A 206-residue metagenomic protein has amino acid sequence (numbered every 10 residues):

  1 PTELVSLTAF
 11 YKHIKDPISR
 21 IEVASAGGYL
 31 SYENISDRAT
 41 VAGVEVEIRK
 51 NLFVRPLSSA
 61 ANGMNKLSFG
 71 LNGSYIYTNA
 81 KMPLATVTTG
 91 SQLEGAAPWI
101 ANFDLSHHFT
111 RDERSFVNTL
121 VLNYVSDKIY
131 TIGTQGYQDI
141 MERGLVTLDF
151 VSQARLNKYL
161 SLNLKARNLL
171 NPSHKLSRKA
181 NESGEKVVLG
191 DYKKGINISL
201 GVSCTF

Functional and structural regions predicted by a protein language model:
P1, V46-K50, F103-H107, F150-A154 (+2 more regions): Residues on the lipid-exposed face of transmembrane beta-strands in outer-membrane beta-barrel proteins
L4-I14, L30-K128: Gram-negative outer-membrane beta-barrel transporters
K15, I21-S31, L84-Q92, T134-I140 (+1 more regions): Flexible, surface-exposed loop regions and adjacent strand-edge segments of Gram-negative outer-membrane beta-barrel
K15, N123-I132, Q153-F206: C-terminal beta-signal and adjacent terminal beta-strands/loops of Gram-negative outer-membrane beta-barrel proteins
S36-D37, D139-M141: Outer-membrane beta-barrel proteins
P98-N102, T147-D149, G195-S199: Transmembrane beta-barrel architecture of outer membranes
R143-L145: Short solvent-exposed loop/turn micro-motifs enriched in small/polar/acidic residues
